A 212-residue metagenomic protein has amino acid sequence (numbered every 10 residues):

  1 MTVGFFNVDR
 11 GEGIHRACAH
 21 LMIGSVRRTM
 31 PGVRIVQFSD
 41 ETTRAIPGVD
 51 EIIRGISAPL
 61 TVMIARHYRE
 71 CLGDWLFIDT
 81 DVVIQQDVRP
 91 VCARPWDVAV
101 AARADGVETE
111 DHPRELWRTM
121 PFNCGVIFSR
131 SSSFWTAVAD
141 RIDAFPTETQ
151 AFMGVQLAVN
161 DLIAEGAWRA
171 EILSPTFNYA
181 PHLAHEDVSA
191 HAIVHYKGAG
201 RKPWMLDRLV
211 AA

Functional and structural regions predicted by a protein language model:
M1-A58, V194-M205, A211-A212: N-terminal anchoring/stem segment of glycosyltransferases
T29-M30, C71-L72, P95, G166-A167: A structural signal for short coil/turn segments at secondary-structure junctions
P31-E41, L76-D81, A99-A101, I172-L173 (+1 more regions): Short, hydrophobic beta-strand segments that form beta-sheet elements in well-ordered domains
Q37-A45, V82-V88, D105-G106, T176-Y179 (+1 more regions): Short, polar loop motifs at secondary-structure junctions
A45-P47, E51-I53, S57-D111, F128-S132: GT-A fold catalytic core of metal-dependent nucleotide-sugar glycosyltransferases, centered on the diacidic
S57, L116-T119, T149-A151: Short Gly/Pro-enriched turn/cap motifs at secondary-structure boundaries
R114-V126: A recurrent flexible, glycine/aromatic-enriched loop bordering the glycosyltransferase active site that acts as
C124-R208: Catalytic core and acceptor-binding pocket of nucleotide-sugar-dependent glycosyltransferases
